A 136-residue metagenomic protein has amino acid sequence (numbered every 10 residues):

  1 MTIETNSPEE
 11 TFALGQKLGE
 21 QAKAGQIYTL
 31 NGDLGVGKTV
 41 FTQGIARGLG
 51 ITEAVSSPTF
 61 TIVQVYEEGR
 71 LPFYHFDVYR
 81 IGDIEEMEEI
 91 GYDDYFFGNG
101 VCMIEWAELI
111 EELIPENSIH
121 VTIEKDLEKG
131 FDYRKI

Functional and structural regions predicted by a protein language model:
M1, R47, G82-M87, D93-I136: Short phosphate-coordinating micro-motif centered on Lys-Gly-acidic
M1-G15: N-terminal pre-Walker A segment at the start of P-loop NTPase domains
G19-G25: Phosphate-binding P-loop
Y28-L30: Hydrophobic anchor at the beta1->P-loop junction of P-loop NTPases
L34: The conserved Walker
K38: Conserved lysine of the Walker
I51-Y66: Short beta-strand-centered segment that lines the nucleotide-binding/catalytic pocket of NTP-utilizing
